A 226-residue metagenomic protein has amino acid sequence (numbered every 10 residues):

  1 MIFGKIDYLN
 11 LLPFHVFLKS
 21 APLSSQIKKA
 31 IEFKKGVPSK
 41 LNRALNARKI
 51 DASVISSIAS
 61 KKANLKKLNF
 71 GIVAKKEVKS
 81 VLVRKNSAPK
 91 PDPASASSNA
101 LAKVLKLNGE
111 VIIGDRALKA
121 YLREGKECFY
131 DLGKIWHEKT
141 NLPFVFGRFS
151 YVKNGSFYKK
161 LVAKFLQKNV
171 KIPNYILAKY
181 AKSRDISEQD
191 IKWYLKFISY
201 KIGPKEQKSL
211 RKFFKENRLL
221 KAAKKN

Functional and structural regions predicted by a protein language model:
M1-N226: Domain-level signature for soluble enzymes in the chorismate/prephenate branch of the shikimate pathway
